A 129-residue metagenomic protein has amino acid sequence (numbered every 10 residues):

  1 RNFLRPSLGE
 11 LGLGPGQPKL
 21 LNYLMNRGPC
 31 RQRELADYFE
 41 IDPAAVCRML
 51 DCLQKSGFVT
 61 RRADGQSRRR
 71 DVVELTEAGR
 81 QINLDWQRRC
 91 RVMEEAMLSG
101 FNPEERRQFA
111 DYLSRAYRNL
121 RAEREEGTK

Functional and structural regions predicted by a protein language model:
R1, D51-S114, R118: Charged, amphipathic alpha-helical coiled-coil/dimerization segments
N2-A45, S56, G127: N-terminal helix-turn-helix DNA-binding core of bacterial DNA-binding proteins
R27-G28, F101, E123: Short coil/turn helix-boundary motifs
D42-P43, V72-L75, K129: Membrane-interacting alpha-helical segments
R118-K129: Generic C-terminal helix-cap and adjacent flexible tail
